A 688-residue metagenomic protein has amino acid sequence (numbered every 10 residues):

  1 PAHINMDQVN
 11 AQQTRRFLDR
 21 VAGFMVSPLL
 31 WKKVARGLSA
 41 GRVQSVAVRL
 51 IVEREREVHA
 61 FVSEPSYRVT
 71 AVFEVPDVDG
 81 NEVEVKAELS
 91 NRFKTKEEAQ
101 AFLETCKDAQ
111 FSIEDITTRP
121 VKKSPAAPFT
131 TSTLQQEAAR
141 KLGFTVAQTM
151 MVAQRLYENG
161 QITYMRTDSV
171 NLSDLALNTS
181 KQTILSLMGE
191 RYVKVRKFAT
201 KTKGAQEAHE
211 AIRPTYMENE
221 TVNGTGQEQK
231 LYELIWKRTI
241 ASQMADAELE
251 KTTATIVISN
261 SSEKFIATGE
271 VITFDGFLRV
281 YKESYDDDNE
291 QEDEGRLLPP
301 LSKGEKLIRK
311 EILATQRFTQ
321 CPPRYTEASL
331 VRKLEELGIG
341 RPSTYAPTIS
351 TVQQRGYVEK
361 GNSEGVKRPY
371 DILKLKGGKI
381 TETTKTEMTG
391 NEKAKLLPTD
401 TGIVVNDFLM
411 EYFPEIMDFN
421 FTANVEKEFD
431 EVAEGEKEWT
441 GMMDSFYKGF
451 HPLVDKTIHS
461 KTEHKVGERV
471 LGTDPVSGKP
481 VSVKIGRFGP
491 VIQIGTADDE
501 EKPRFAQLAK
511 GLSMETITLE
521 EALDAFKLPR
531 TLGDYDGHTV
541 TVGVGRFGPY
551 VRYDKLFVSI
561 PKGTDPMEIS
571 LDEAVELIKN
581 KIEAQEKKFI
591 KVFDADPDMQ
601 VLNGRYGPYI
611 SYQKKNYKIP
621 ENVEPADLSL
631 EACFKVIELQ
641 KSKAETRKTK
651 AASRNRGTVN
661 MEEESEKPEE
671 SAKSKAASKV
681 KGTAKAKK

Functional and structural regions predicted by a protein language model:
P1-P120, E210-E263, G269-T273, F429 (+2 more regions): Phosphate-backbone binding and catalysis cores of DNA-processing enzymes
V58-A60, A99, M165-K688: Basic, low-complexity terminal or inter-domain segments flanking catalytic cores
F93-P128, S302-L307, L313-Q316, N420 (+1 more regions): Metal- or metallocofactor-binding catalytic centers and their adjacent structured scaffolds across diverse enzyme
C106, A138-A139, L334, V352: Hydrophobic alpha-helix position signal
I113-T117, S124-A138, I162-T167, C321-K333 (+1 more regions): Short acidic, hydrophobic short linear motifs in intrinsically disordered regions
Q135-E137, K141-T149: A conserved hydrophobic secondary-structure block that centers on an alpha-helix together with its immediately flanking
A147-A153, T344-T348: Glycine-rich phosphate/pyrophosphate-binding loops and their adjacent beta-strand/loop elements at enzyme active sites
